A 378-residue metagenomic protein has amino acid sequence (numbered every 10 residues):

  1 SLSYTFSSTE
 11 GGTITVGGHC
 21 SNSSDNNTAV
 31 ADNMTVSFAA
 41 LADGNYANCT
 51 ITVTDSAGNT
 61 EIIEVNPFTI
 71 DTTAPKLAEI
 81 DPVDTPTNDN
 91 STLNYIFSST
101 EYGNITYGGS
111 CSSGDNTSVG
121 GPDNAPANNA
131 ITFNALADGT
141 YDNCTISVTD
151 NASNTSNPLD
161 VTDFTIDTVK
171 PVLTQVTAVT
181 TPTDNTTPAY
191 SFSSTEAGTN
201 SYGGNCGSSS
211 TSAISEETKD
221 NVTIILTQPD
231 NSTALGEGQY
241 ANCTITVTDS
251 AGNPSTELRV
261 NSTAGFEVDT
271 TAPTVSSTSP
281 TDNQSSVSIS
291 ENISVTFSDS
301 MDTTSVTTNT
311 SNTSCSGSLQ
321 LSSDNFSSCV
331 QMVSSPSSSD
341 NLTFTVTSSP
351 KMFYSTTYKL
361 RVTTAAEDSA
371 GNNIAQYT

Functional and structural regions predicted by a protein language model:
S1-T9, T73-T100, T168-T195, E267-Q320 (+3 more regions): N-terminal non-catalytic regions of secreted/periplasmic and cell-surface proteins
S3, T13, N26-N27, N33 (+18 more regions): Asparagine/serine/threonine-enriched low-complexity, disordered tracts, especially those forming N-linked glycosylation
Y4, G12-G18, Y95, G103-G109 (+2 more regions): Short beta-strand elements bearing conserved aromatic residues within extracellular beta-rich modules
Y4, M34-A39, N66-F68, T73-A78 (+13 more regions): Conserved positions within tandem-repeat grammars
S7-S8, T15, S21-S23, T52 (+13 more regions): Ser/Thr/Pro-rich low-complexity tandem-repeat tracts
G18-A40, C111-A135, G204-L235, A272-T378: Acidic, low-complexity Ser/Thr/Gly/Pro-rich repeat segments typical of extracellular/periplasmic and surface-exposed
G44-C49, G139-C144, G238-C243, T356-L360: Exposed beta-strand face motif in extracellular beta-rich ectodomains
D55-I70, D150-I166, K170, V247-S286 (+4 more regions): Acidic, Ser/Thr/Gly/Pro-rich low-complexity segments and short DxT(G/T)-type signature motifs
